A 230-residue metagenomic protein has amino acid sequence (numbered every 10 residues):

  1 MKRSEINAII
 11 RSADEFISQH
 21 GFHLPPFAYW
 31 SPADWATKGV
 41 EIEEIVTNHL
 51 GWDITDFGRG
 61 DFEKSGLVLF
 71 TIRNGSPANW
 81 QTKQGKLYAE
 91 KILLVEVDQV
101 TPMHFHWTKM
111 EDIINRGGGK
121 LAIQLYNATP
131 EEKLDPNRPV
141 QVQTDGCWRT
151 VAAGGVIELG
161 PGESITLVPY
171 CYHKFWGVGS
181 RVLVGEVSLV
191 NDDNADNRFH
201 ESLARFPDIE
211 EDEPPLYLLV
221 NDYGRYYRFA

Functional and structural regions predicted by a protein language model:
M1-Y88, P215-D222: A short, N-terminal "cap"/entry segment at the start of jelly-roll beta-barrel domains of the cupin/DSBH fold
K2, P130-T150, W176-A230: Double-stranded beta-helix
A78-A89, V100-D112, R116-G117: A short beta-loop-beta micro-motif enriched in histidine and acidic residues
A89, K109, A153-G154, P161: Short, solvent-exposed loop/turn positions at domain surfaces that link secondary-structure elements or cap domain
E96, G154-G179, V184-L189: Conserved metal-binding segment of the jelly-roll/cupin
E96-V97, K109-E111, N115-P136, Q143: Glycine- and acidic-residue-biased ligand/ion/polar-headgroup-sensing regions
